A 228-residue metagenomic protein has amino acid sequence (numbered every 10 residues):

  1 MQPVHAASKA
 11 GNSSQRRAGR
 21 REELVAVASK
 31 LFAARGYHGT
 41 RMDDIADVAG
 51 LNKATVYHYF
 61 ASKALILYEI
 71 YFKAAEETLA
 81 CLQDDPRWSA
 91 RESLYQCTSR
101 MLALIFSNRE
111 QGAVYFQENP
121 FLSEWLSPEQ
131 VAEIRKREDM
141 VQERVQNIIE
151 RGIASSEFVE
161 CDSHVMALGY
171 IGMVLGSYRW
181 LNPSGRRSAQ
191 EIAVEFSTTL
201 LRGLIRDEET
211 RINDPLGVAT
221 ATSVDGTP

Functional and structural regions predicted by a protein language model:
M1-G19, T210-P228: N-terminal intrinsically disordered/low-complexity leader segments
R20-S29, I45, I70-L82, V145: Generic hydrophobic, amphipathic alpha-helix propensity
E23, V27, L31-L65, E69: Helix-turn-helix
A26, F72, R91-A113, H164 (+2 more regions): Amphipathic alpha-helical segments that line or abut small-molecule/effector binding pockets and mediate allosteric
E69, Q83-Q111, Y170, E209 (+1 more regions): Hydrophobic alpha-helical connector segments
E76-L79, L126-S155, H164-L168, E191-V194: Amphipathic alpha-helical packing segments from all-alpha helical-bundle domains
A103-S107, Q142, N147, R151 (+3 more regions): Amphipathic C-terminal alpha-helical segment
S107-P128: Amphipathic alpha-helical segments used for helix-helix packing
